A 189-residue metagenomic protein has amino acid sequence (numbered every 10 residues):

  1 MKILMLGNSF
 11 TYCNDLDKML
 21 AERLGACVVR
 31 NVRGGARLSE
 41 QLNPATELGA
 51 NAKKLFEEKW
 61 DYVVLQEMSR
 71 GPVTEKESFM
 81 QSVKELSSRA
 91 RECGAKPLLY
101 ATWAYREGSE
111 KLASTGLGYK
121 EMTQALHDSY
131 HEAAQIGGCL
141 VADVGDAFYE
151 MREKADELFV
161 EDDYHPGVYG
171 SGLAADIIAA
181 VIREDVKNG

Functional and structural regions predicted by a protein language model:
K2-L6, F10-K84: Conserved SGNH/GDSL esterase-like catalytic core that processes O-acyl groups on lipids and polysaccharides
M5, L99-A101: Structural beta-sheet core signal
A21-L24, A90, A134: A generic structural signal for well-ordered alpha-helical segments
V29, V64, L98, L140-A142: Hydrophobic/aromatic beta-strand patches that form the interior of the parallel beta-sheet core in alpha/beta enzyme
Y62, M68-T74, Y105-Q124: Serine-dependent acyl-ester chemistry module
S78-S88, E92, E121, A125-E132: Alpha-helical scaffolding segments of alpha/beta enzyme cores, especially the outer helices of TIM-barrel or partial
S88-L98, C139: A short helix->loop->beta-strand "cap" motif at the edges of active sites that frequently abuts
E110, T115-G189: Catalytic His-Asp segment of secreted/periplasmic serine-dependent ester chemistry enzymes
